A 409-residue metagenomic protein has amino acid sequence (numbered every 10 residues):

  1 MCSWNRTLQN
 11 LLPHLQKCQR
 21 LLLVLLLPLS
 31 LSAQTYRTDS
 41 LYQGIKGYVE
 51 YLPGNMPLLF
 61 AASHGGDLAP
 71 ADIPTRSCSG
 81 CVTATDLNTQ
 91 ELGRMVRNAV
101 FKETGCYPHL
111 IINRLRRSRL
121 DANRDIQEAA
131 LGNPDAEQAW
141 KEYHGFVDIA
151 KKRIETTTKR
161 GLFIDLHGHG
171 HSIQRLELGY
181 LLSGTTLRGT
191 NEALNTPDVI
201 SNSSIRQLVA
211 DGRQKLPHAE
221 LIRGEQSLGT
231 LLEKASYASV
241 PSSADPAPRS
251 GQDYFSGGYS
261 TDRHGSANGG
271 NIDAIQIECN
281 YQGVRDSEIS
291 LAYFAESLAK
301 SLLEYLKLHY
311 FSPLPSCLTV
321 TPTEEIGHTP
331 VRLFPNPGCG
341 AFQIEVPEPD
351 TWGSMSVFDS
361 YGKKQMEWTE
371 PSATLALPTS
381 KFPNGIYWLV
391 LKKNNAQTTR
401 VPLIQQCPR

Functional and structural regions predicted by a protein language model:
M1-S3, K17, S316, G338 (+1 more regions): The N-terminal extracellular segments of secreted preproproteins, especially immediately downstream of signal
M1-T35: Bacterial Sec-dependent N-terminal signal peptides
Q34-C317: N-terminal catalytic or cofactor-binding beta/alpha core of small enzyme domains
I272, E324-E325: Coil-to-beta-strand transition motifs
T319-P322: Active-site or pore-adjacent capping/gating segments
I326-R409: C-terminal outer-membrane/trafficking sorting elements
